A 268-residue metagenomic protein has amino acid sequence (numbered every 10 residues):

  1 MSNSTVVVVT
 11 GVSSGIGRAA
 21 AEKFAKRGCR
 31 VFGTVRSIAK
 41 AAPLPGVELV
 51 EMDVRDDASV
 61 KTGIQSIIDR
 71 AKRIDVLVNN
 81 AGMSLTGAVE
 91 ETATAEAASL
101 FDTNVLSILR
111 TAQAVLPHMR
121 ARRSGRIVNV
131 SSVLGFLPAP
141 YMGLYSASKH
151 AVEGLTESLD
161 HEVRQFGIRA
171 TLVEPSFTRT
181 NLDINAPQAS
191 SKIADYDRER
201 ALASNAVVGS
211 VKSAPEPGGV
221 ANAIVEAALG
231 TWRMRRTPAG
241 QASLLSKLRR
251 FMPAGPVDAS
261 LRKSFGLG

Functional and structural regions predicted by a protein language model:
S13-S14: Conserved glycine-rich cofactor-binding loop
P45-A58: Rossmann-fold cofactor-recognition segment
S66-N79, L85: A glycine-rich helix->loop->beta "capping" turn within Rossmann-like NAD(P)(H)-dependent oxidoreductase domains
A88-V89, E96-A98: Substrate-binding pocket helix/loop in short-chain dehydrogenase/reductase
A112, S148: Active-site helix of classical SDR
S132: Residue(s) in the substrate-gating loop at a strand-loop-helix junction that position the organic substrate next
E162-V211: C-terminal beta-strand-loop-alpha-helix "lid" module of Rossmann-like NAD(P)-dependent dehydrogenases
